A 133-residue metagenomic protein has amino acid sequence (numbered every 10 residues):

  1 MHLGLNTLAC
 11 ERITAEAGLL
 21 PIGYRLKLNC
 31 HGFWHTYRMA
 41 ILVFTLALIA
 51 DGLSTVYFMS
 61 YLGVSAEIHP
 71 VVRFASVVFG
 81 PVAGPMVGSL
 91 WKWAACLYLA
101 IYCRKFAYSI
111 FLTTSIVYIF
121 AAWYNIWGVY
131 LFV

Functional and structural regions predicted by a protein language model:
H2-V133: Hydrophobic alpha-helical segments at protein termini of multi-pass membrane proteins
